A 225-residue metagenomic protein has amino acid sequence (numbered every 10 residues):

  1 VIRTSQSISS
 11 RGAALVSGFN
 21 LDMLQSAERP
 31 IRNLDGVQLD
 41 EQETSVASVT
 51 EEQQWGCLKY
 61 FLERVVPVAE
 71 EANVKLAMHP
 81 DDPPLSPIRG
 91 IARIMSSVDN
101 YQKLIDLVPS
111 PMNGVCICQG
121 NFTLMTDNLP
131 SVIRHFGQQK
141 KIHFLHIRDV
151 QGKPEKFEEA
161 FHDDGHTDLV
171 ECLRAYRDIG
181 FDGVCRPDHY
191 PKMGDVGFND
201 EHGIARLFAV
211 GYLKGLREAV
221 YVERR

Functional and structural regions predicted by a protein language model:
V1-Y60: Active-site-proximal, glycine-rich beta->alpha crossover segments in alpha/beta enzymes that shape flexible
L24, I31, D35-E43, K59-E63 (+3 more regions): Histidine-acidic metal/acid-base catalytic patches
D82: Helix-loop segments that flank and shape redox-cofactor active sites
